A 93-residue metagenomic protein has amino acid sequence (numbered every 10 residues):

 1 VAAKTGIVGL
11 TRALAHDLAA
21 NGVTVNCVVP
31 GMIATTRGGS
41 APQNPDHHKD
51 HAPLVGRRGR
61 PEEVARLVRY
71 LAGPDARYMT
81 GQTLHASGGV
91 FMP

Functional and structural regions predicted by a protein language model:
A3, T11: Active-site helix of classical SDR
K4, A20-V23, Q82: Active-site loop of short-chain dehydrogenase/reductase
H16-A20, R77: Alpha-helical segment proximal to the catalytic Tyr-Lys
A20, P30-P53, E63: A glycine/serine/threonine-rich, flexible loop-to-helix segment that serves as the NAD(P) cofactor-binding "lid"
T24-A34, A72, H85-S87: Conserved SDR Rossmann-fold cofactor-binding beta-strand/turn motif
P53-V64, D75: A conserved structural motif in NAD(P)-dependent oxidoreductases
R69, T80-P93: Short C-terminal tail/terminal secondary-structure segment of NAD(P)H-dependent dehydrogenase/reductase domains
